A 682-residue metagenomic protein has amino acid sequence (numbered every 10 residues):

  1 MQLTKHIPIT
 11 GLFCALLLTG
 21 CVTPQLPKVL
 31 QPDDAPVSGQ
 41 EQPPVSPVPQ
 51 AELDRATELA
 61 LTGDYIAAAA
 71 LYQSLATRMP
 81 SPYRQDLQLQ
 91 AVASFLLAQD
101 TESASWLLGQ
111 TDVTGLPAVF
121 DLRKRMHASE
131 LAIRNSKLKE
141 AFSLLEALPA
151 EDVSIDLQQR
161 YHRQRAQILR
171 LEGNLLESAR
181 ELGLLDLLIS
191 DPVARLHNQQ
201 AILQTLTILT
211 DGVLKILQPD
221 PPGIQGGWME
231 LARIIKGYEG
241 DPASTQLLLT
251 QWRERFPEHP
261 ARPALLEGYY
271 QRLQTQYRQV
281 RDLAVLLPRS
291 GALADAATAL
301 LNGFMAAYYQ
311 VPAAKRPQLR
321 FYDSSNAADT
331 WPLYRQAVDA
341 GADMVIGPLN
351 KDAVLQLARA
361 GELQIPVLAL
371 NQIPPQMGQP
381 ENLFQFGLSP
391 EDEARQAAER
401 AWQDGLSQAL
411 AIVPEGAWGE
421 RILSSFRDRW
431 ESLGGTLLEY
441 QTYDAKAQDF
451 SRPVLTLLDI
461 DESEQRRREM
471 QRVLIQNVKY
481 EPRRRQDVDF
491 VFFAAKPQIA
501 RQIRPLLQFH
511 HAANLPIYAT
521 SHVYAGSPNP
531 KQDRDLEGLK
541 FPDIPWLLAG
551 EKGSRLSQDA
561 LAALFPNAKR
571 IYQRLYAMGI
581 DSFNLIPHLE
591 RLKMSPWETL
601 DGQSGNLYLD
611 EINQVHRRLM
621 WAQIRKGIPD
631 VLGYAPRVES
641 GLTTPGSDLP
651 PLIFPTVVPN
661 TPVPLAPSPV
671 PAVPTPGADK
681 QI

Functional and structural regions predicted by a protein language model:
V22-Q25: Bacterial signal peptide processing site
V37-S46, Q73-Y83, G109-F120, E146-I155 (+6 more regions): Solenoid-like repeat scaffolds
V119, D295-L300, Q310, A314-P375: Beta-alpha junction/loop-to-helix N-cap segments that form part of ligand/metal-binding clefts
S154, R160, L176-Q274, Q279 (+1 more regions): Extended repeat-based interaction scaffolds and adjacent low-complexity, acidic/S/T/P-biased segments that form broad
M344-G347, K351-Q441: Extracytoplasmic ligand/sensor domains, especially the bilobed periplasmic-binding protein
I460-R467, Q486-V488, R504-I580: Extracellular/periplasmic periplasmic-binding protein-like sensory domains
P530-K531, Q603-I682: Solvent-exposed, acidic/polar segments of extracytosolic/periplasmic ligand-binding ectodomains
A560-V631: Segments of small-molecule ligand-sensing domains
